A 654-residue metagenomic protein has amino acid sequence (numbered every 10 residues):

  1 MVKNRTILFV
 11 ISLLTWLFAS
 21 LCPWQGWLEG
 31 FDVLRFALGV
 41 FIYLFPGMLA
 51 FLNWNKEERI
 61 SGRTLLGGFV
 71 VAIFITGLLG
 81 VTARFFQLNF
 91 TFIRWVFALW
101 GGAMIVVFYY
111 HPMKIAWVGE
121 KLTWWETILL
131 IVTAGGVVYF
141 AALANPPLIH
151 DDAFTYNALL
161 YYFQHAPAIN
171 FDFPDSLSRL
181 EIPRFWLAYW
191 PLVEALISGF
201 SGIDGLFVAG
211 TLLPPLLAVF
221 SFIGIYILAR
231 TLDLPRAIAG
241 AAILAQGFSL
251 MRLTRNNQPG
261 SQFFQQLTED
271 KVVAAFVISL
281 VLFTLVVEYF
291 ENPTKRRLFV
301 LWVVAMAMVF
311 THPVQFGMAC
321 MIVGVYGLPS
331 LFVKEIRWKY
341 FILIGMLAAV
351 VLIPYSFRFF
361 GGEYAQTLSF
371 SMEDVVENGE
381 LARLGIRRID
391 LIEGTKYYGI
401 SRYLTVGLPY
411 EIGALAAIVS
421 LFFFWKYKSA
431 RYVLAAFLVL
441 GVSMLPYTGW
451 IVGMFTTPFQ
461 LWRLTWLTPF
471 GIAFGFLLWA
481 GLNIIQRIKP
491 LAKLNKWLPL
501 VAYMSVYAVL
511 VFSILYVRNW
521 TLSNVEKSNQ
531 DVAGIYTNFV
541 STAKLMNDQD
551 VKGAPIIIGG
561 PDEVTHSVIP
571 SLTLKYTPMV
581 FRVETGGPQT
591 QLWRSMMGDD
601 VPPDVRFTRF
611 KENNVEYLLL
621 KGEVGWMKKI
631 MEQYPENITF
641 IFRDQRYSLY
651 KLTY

Functional and structural regions predicted by a protein language model:
M1-L122, A382, S443, Y447 (+2 more regions): Membrane-embedded, hydrophobic transmembrane alpha-helices
N4, E120-T123, R236-G240, P293-T294 (+3 more regions): Membrane-interface helix-loop-helix junctions at transmembrane boundaries of multi-pass membrane enzymes, predominantly
L28-L38, F85-R94, L148-I149, T254-A274 (+2 more regions): Membrane-helix boundary/interfacial segments in multi-pass membrane proteins
G39-V40, P215-A218, K271-I278, G317-M318 (+2 more regions): Hydrophobic/aromatic-rich transmembrane helices and adjacent perimembrane loops
F45, A229, Y326-S330, L408-R431 (+1 more regions): Hydrophobic, aromatic-rich transmembrane alpha-helices and their immediate juxtamembrane boundary segments
E126-E269, V273-I278, Y289, V314 (+1 more regions): Active-site lumenal/periplasmic loops and adjacent helix-entry segments of GT-C-fold, multi-pass membrane
Y139, R252, T311, Q315 (+3 more regions): Transmembrane alpha-helical segments
Y536-V540, K544-Q591, S595, F607 (+3 more regions): Short periplasmic/luminal acceptor-recognition loop of GT-C membrane glycosyltransferases, typified by
